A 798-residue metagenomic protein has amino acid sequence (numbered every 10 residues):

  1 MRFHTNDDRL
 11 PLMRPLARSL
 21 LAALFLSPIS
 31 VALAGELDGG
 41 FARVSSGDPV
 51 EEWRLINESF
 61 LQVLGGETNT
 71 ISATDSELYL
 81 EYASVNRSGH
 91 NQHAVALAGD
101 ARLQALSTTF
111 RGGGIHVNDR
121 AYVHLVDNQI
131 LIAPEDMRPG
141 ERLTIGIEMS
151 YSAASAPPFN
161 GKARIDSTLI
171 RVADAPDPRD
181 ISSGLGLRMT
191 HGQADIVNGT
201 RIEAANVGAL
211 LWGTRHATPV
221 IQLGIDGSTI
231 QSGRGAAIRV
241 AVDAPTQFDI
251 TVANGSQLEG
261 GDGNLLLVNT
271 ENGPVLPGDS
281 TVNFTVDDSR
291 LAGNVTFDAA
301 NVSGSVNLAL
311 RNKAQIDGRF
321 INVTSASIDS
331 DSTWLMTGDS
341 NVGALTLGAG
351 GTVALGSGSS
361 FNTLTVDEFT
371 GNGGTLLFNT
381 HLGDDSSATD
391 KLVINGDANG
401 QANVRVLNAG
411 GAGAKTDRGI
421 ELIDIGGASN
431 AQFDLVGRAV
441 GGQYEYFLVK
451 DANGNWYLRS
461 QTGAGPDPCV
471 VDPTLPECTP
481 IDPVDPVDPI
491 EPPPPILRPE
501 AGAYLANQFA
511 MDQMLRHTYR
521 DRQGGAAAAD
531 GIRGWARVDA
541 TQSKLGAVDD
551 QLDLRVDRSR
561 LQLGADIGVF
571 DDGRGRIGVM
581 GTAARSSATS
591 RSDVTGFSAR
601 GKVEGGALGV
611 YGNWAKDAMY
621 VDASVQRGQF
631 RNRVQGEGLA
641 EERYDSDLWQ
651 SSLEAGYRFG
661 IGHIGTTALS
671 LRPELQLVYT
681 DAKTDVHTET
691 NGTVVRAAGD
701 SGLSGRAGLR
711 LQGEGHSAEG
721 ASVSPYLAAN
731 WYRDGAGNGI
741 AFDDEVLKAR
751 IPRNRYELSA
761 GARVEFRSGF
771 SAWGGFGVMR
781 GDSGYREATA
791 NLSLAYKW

Functional and structural regions predicted by a protein language model:
M1-A34, G612: Gram-negative bacterial Sec-dependent N-terminal signal peptides
F3-H4, L377, A388, R405-R574 (+1 more regions): Outer-membrane translocation/initiation segment of Type V secreted surface proteins
L37, R43-P49, W53-Q62, G66-T68 (+13 more regions): Beta-strand-rich solenoid/repeat architectures in extracellular/passenger domains of polysaccharide-targeting enzymes
L37, S45, P49-E51, G260 (+6 more regions): Extracellular beta-solenoid/beta-roll
R54-S59, T70-Y79, N91-L103, G114-H124 (+10 more regions): Right-handed parallel beta-helix/beta-solenoid
S84-I132, S598-G636: A generic tandem-repeat structural signature
I147-A156, A209-L210, T214-L223, G227-Q231 (+10 more regions): Glycine- and acidic/polar-rich repeat regions and solenoidal domains
R188, G224, Q257-E259, N269 (+12 more regions): Membrane translocator/pore-forming domains, dominated by Gram-negative outer-membrane beta-barrels
